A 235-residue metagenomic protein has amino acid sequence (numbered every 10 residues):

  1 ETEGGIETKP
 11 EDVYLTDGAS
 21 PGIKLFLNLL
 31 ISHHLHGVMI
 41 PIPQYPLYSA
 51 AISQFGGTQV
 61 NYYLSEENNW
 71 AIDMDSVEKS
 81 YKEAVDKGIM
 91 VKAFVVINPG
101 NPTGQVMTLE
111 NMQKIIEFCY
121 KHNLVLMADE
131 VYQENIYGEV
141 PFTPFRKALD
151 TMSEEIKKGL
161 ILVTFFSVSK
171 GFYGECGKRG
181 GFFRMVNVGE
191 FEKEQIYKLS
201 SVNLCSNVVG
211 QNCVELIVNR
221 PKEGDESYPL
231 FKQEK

Functional and structural regions predicted by a protein language model:
E1-F118, M127, Q133-E155, T164: Conserved core of the PLP fold type I
I23, S49, G88, A128 (+3 more regions): Internal amphipathic alpha-helical segments of the cytochrome P450 catalytic fold
Q54, K147-K235: Conserved core segment of the aminotransferase class I/II
C119-Y120, L160: Residue-level detector of transmembrane insertion/anchoring sites
